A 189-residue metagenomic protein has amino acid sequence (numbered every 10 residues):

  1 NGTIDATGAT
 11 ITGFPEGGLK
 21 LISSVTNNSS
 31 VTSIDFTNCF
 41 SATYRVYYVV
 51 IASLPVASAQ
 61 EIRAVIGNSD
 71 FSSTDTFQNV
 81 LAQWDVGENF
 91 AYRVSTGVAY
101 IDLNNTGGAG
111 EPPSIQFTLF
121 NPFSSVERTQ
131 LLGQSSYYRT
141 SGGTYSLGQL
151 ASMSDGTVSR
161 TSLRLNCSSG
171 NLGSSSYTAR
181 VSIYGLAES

Functional and structural regions predicted by a protein language model:
N1-G18: Intrinsic low-complexity, repeat-rich intrinsically disordered segments enriched in small/flexible residues
F14-S189: Surface-exposed molecular-recognition determinants
